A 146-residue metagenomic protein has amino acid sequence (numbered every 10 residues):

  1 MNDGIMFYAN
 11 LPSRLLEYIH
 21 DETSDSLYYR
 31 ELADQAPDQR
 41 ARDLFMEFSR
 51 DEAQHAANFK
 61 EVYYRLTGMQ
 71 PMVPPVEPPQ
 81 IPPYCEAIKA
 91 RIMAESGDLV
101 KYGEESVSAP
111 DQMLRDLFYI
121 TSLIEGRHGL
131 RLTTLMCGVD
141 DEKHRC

Functional and structural regions predicted by a protein language model:
M1-C146: Non-heme di-metal
